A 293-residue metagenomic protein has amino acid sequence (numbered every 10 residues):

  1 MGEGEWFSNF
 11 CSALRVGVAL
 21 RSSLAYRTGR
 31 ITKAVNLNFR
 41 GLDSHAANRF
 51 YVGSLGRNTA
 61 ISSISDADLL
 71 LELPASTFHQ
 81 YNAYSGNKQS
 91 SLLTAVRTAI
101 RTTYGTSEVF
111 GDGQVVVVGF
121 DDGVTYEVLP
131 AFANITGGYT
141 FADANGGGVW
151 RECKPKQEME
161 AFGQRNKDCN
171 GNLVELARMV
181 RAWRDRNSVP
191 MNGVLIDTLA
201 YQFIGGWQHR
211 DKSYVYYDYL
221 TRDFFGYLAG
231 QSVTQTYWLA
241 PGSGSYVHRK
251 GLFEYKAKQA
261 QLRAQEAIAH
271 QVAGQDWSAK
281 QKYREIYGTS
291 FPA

Functional and structural regions predicted by a protein language model:
M1-I64, A75-N87: N-terminal regions immediately upstream of nucleotidyltransferase
G2, S22, I31, R57 (+1 more regions): Conserved catalytic core of two-metal-ion nucleotidyltransferases
R30-L42, A95-T103, M179, W183-R186: Generic non-transmembrane alpha-helical segments
E72: Short hydrophobic/aromatic beta-strand micro-patches that form the beta-sheet surface supporting nucleotide- or nucleic
D122-A182: Glycine- and acidic-residue-rich phosphate-binding/metal-coordinating active-site segment common to enzymes that handle
V174-K282, I286-P292: Conserved nucleotidyltransferase catalytic core and NTase-mimicking acidic/glycine-rich helix/loop elements in nucleic
